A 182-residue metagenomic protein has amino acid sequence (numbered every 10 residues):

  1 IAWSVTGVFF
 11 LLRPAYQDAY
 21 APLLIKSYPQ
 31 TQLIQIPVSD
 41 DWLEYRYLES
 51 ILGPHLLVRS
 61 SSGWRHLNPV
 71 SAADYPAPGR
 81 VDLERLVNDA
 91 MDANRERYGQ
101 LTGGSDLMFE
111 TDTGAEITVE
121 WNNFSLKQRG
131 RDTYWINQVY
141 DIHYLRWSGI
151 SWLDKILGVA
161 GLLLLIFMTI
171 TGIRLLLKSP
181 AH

Functional and structural regions predicted by a protein language model:
I1-I25, D141-H182: Internal alpha-helical transmembrane segments
W3-A21, G63-V81, I117-R131: Extended intrinsically disordered, low-complexity coil regions enriched in Ser, Thr, Gly, Ala and often Pro
S4, S27, S39, S50 (+6 more regions): Generic serine detector
T6, T31, T102, T111-T113 (+3 more regions): Residue-identity detector for threonine
A19-V38: Short extracytoplasmic/periplasmic juxtamembrane "stem" segments immediately C-terminal to an N-terminal membrane anchor
I34-G103: Membrane-proximal low-complexity regions enriched in glycine and acidic/polar residues
Y75-R80, E84, N88-N94, D106-S148 (+1 more regions): Extended, hydrophilic extramembrane loops/domains of integral membrane proteins
